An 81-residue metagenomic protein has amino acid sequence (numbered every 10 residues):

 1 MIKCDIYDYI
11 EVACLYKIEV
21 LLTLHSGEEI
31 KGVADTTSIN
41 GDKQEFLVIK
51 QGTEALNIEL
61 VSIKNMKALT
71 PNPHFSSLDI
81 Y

Functional and structural regions predicted by a protein language model:
K3-Y81: Conserved RNA-binding domains used in RNP assembly and mRNA/RNA metabolism
